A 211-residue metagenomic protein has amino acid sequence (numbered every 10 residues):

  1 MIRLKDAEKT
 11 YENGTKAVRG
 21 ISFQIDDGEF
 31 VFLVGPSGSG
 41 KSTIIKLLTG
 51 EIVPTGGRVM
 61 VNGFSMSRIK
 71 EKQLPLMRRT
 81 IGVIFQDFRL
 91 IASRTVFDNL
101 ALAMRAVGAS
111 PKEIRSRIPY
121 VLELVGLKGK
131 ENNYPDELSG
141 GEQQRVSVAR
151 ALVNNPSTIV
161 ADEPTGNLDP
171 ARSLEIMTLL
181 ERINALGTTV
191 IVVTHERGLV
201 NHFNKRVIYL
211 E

Functional and structural regions predicted by a protein language model:
T49: Helix-to-loop junction immediately C-terminal to a conserved catalytic motif
G57-S65: Conserved ABC transporter NBD signature motif
R94-A101: Short coil-to-helix segment of the ABC ATPase nucleotide-binding domain corresponding to the Q-loop/switch region
Y134-L138, E142-Q144: Conserved ABC ATPase signature
V153-S157: A short, proline-enriched helix->beta-strand linker immediately N-terminal to the Walker B motif in ABC-type P-loop
I159-D162: Catalytic Walker B motif of ABC-type/P-loop ATPase nucleotide-binding domains
